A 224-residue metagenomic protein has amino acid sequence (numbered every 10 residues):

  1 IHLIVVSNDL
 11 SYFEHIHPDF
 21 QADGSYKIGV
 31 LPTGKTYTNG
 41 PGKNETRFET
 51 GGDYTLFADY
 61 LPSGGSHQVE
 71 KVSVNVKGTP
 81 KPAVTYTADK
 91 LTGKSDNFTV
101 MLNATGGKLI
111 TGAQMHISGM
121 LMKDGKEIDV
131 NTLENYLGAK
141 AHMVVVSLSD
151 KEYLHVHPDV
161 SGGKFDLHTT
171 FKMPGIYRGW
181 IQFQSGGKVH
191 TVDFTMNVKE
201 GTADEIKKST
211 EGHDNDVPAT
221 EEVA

Functional and structural regions predicted by a protein language model:
I1-A224: N-terminal soluble domains immediately following signal/targeting peptides that reside in extracytoplasmic
